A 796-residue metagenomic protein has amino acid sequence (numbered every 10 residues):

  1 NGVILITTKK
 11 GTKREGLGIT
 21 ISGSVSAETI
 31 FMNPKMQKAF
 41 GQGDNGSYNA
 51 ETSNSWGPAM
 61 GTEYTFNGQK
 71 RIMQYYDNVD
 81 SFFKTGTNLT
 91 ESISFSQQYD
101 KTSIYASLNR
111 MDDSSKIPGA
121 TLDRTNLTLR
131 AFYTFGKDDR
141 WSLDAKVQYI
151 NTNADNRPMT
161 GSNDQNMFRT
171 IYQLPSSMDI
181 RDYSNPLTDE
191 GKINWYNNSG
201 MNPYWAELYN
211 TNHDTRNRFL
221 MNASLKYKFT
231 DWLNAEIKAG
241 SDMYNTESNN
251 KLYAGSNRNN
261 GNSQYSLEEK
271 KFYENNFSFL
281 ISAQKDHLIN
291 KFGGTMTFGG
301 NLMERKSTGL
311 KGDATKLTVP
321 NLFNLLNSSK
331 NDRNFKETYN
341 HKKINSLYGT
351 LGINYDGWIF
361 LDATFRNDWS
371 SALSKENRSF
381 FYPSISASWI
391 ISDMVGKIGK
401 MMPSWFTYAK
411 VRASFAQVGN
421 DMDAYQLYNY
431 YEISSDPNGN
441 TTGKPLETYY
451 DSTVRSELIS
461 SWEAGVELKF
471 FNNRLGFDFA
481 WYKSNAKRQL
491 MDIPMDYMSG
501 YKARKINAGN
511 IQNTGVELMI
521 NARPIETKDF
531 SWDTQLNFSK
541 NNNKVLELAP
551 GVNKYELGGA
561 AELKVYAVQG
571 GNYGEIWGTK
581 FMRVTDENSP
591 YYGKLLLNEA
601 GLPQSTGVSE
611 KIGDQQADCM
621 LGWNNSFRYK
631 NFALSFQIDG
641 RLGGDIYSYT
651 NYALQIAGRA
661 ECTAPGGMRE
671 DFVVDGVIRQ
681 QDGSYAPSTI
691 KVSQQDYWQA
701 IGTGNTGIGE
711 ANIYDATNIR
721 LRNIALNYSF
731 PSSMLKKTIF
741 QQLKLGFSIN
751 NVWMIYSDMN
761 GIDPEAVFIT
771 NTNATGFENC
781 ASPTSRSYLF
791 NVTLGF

Functional and structural regions predicted by a protein language model:
N1-I4, G11-L17, Y430: Flexible, glycine/serine/threonine-rich loop segments and coil->beta-strand junctions that form periplasmic-facing
G11-P118, K137, R157-G161, P186-H213 (+3 more regions): Residues embedded in well-ordered regular secondary structure
T20-I72, D313, I506, R523-Q615 (+3 more regions): Conserved small-residue
G57, T65, G86-L89, R124 (+8 more regions): Extracellular/periplasmic, surface-exposed regions of secreted and cell-surface proteins
F66-Q69, N78-V79, N259, S370 (+2 more regions): Extracytoplasmic gating/loop element in the C-terminal half of outer-membrane beta-barrel translocons and assembly
K70-R71, D155-R218, F272, T441 (+2 more regions): Acidic/polar loop-and-plug regions of large Gram-negative outer-membrane beta-barrel proteins
D614-Y649: Glycine-rich, aromatic-lined ligand/substrate-binding cores of catalytic and carbohydrate-binding domains
